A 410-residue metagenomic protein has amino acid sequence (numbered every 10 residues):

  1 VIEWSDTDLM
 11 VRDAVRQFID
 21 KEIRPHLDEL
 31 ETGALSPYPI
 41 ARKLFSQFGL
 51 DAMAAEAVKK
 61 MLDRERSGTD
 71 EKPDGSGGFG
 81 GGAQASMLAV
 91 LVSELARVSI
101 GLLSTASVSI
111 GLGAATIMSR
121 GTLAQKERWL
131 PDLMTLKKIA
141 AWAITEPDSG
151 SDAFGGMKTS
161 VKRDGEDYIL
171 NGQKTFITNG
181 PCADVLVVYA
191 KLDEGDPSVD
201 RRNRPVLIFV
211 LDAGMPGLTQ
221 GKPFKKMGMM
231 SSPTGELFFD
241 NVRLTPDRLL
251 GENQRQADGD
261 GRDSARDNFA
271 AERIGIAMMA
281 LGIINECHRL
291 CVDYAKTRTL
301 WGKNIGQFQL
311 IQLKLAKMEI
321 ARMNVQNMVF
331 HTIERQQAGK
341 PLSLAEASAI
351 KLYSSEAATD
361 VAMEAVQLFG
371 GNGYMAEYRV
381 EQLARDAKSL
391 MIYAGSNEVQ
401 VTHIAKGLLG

Functional and structural regions predicted by a protein language model:
V1-T105, R128, D132-T135: Amphipathic, small/basic residue-rich leader segments at the start of a protein or domain
I2-W4, M10-V11, G80-G82, T219-M323 (+3 more regions): Glycine-rich beta->alpha junctions and the first turn(s) of the following alpha-helix
R24-T32, V292, K296-K303, E319-Y353 (+1 more regions): C-terminal helix-coil-helix/basic helical segment that borders enzyme active sites and/or dimer interfaces and provides
A89, S104-A124, A153: N-terminal glycine-rich flavin-associated loop
L91, L112, R266, F369-G410: Glycine-rich phosphate/cofactor-binding loops in nucleotide/flavin-utilizing enzymes
L136-T145: A short, Trp-centered hydrophobic/proline-enriched beta-strand micro-motif
T159-K162: A structural signal for short hydrophobic beta-strand segments in well-ordered beta-sheet cores
N171-Q220: A short core secondary-structure module
